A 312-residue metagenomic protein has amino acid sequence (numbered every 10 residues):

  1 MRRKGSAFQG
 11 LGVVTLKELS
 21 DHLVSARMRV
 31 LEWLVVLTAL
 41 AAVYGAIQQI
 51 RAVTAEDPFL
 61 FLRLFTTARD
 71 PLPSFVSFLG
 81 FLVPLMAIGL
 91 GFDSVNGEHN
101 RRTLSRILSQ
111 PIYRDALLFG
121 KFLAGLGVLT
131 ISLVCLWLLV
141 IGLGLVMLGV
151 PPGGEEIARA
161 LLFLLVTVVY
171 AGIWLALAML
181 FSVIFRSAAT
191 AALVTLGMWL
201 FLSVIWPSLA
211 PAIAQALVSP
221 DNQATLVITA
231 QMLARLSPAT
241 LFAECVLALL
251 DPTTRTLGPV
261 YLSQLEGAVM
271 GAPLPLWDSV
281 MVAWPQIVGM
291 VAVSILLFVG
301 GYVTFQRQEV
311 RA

Functional and structural regions predicted by a protein language model:
M1-V36, R307: Aromatic- and glycine-rich beta-strand/loop motifs that create alpha-glucan
A26-A52, F75-I88, V194-A210: Hydrophobic alpha-helical transmembrane segments of multi-pass membrane transport/permease proteins
A41-Q49, R186-T253: Transmembrane helix segments
A41-R51, L62-L79, L123-M179, V183-R186: Secretory targeting signals
A52-G89, W277-W284, V288: Membrane-embedded or membrane-proximal helical elements that form or frame transporter/channel pores
I88-L108, F122: Transmembrane helix boundary and interhelical loop/hinge segments in multi-pass membrane proteins
V227-M290: Membrane-interfacial helix-loop-helix junctions in multi-pass membrane proteins
L276-A312: Junction motif at the cytosolic side of a transmembrane helix
